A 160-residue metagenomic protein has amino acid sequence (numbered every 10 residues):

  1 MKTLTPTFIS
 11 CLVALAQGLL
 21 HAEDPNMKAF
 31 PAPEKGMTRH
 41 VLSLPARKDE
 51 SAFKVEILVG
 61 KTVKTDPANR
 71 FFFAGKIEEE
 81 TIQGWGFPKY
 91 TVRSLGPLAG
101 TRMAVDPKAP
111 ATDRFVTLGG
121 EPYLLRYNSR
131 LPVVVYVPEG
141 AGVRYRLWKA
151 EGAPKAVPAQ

Functional and structural regions predicted by a protein language model:
M1-P6: Positively charged n-region of N-terminal signal peptides that target proteins for export
T7-A16: Bacterial N-terminal signal peptides
A22-D66: N-terminal export/targeting and maturation segments
E34-G36, D49-S51, G84, Y127-S129 (+1 more regions): Solvent-exposed loop and beta-edge segments used for protein-protein assembly and interaction
S43-P45, L58-G60, A74, R93-L95 (+3 more regions): A structural detector for beta-sheet-dominated domains
S51-G120: Mature extracytoplasmic domains of secretory-pathway proteins
R126-Q160: C-terminal partner/receptor-binding element of secreted or periplasmic proteins
